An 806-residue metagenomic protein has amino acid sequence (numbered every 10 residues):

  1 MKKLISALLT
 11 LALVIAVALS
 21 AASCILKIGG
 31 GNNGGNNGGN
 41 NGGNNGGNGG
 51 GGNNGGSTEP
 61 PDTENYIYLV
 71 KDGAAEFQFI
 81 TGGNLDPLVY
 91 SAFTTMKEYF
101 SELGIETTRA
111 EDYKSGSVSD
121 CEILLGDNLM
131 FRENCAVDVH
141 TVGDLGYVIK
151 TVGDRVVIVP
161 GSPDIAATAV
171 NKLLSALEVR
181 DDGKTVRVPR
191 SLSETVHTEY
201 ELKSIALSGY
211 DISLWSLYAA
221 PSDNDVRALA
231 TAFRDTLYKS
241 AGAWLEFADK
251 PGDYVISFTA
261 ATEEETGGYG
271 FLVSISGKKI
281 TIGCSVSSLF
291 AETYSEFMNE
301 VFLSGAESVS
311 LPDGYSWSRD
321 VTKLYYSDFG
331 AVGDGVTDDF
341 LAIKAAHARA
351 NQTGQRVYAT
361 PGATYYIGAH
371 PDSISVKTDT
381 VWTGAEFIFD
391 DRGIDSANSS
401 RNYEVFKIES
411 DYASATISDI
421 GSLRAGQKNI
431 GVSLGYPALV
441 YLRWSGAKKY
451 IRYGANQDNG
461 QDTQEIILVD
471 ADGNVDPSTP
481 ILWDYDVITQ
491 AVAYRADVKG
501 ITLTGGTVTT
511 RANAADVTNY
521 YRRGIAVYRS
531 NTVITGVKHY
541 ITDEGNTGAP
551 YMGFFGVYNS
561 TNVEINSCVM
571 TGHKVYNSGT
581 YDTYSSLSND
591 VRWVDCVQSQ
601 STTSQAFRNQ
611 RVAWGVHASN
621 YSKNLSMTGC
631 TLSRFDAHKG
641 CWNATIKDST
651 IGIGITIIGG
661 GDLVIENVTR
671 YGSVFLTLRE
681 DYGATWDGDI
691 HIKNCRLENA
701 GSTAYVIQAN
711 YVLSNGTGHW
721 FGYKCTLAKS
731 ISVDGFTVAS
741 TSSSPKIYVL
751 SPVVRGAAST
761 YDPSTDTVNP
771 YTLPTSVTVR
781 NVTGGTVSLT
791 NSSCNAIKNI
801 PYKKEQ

Functional and structural regions predicted by a protein language model:
L4-S23: Sec-dependent N-terminal signal peptides of Gram-positive bacterial secreted proteins and lipoproteins
A7, G51-N53, M130, A438-V440: Extreme N-terminal leader/targeting regions
V17, K27-G30, T107: Intrinsic disorder/low-complexity segments, especially N-terminal tails and targeting/processing regions
I25-D62: Ser/Thr/Gly/Pro-rich low-complexity, disordered linker/stalk segments of secreted and cell-surface proteins
E59-T322: Solvent-exposed alpha-helical segments and adjacent loops that form catalytic or protein-interaction surfaces
D112, Y238, G242-D249, L303-Q806: Extracellular/periplasmic carbohydrate-active domains that bind, remodel, or depolymerize complex polysaccharides
